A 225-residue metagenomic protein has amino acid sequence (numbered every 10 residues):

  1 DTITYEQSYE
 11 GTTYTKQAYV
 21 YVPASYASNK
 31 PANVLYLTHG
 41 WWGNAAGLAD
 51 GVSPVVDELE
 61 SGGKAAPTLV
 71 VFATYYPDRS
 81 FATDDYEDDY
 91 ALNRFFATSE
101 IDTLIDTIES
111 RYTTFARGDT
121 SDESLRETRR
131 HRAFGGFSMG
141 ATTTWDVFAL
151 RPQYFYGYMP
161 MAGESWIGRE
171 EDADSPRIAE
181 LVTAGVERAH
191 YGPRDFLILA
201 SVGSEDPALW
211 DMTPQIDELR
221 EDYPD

Functional and structural regions predicted by a protein language model:
D1-D225: Non-catalytic cap/lid and distal C-terminal segments of serine-dependent acyl enzymes
